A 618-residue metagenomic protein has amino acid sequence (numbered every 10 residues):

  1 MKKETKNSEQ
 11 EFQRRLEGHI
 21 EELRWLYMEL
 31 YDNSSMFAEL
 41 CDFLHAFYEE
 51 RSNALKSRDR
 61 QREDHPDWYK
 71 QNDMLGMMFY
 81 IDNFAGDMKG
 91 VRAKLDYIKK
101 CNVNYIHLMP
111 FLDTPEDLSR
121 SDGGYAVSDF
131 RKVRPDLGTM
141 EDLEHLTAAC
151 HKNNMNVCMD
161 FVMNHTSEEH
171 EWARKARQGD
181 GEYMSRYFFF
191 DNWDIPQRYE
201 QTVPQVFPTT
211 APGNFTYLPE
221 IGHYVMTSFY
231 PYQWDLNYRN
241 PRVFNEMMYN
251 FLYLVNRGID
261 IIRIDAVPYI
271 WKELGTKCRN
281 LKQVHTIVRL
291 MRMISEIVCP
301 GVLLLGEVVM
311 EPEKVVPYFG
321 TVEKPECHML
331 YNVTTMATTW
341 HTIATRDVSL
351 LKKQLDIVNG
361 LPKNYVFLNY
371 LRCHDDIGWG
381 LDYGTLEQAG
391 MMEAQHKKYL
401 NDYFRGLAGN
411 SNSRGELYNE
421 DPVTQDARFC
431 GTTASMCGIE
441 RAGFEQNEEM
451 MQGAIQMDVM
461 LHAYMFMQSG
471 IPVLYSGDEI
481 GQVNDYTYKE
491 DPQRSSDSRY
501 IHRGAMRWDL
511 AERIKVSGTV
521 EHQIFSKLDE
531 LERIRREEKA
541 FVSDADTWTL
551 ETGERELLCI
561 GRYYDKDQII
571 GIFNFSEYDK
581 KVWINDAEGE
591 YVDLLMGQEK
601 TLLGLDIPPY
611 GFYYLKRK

Functional and structural regions predicted by a protein language model:
M1-E590, L594-K618: Active-site and adjacent substrate-binding regions of carbohydrate-active enzymes
